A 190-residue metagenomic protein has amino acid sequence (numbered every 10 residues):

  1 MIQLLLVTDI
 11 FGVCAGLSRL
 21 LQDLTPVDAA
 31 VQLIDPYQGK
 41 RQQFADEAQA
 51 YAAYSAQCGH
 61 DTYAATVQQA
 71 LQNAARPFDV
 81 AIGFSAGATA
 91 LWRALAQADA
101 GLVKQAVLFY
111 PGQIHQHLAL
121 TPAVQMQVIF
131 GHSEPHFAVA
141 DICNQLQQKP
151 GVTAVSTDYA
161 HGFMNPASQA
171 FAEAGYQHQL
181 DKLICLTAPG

Functional and structural regions predicted by a protein language model:
I2-R76: Serine-hydrolase catalytic machinery in alpha/beta-hydrolase-like enzymes
R19-L20, H136-L146: Short alpha-helix in the alpha/beta-hydrolase fold that links the catalytic acid
I82-L91: Gly/Ala-rich beta-loop-alpha elbow adjacent to hydrolase catalytic centers
R93-Q97: Active-site signature of alpha/beta-hydrolase-fold catalytic machinery across serine- and Asp/Cys-nucleophile hydrolases
A98-L102, H117-V124, L146-K149: Short, conserved loop/helix-junction motifs that constitute active-site signature segments in enzyme catalytic cores
G101-G112: A conserved short beta-strand
Q127-F130: Short beta-strand/loop motif that positions the catalytic acidic residue of the alpha/beta-hydrolase fold
T153-G190: C-terminal catalytic histidine-bearing segment of alpha/beta-hydrolase fold enzymes
